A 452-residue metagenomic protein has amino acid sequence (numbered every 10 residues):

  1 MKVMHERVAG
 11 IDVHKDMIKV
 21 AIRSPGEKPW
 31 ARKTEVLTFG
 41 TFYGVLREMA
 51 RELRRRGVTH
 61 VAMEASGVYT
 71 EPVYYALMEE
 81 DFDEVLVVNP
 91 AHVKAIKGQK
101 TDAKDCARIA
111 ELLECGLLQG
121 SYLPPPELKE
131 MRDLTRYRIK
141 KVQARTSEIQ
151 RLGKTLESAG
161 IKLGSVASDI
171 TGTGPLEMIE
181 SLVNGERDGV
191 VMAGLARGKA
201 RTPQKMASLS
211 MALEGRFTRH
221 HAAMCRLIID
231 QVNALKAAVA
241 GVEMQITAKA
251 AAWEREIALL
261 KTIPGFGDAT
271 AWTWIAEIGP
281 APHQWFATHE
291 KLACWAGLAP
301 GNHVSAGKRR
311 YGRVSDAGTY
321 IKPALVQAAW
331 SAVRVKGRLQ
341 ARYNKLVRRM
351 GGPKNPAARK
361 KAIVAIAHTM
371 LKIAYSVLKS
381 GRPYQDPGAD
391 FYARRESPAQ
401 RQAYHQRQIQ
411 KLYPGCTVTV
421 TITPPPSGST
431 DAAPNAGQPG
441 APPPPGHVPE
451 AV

Functional and structural regions predicted by a protein language model:
M1-V452: A detector of single, family-specific signature residues that are central to catalytic or substrate-handling motifs
